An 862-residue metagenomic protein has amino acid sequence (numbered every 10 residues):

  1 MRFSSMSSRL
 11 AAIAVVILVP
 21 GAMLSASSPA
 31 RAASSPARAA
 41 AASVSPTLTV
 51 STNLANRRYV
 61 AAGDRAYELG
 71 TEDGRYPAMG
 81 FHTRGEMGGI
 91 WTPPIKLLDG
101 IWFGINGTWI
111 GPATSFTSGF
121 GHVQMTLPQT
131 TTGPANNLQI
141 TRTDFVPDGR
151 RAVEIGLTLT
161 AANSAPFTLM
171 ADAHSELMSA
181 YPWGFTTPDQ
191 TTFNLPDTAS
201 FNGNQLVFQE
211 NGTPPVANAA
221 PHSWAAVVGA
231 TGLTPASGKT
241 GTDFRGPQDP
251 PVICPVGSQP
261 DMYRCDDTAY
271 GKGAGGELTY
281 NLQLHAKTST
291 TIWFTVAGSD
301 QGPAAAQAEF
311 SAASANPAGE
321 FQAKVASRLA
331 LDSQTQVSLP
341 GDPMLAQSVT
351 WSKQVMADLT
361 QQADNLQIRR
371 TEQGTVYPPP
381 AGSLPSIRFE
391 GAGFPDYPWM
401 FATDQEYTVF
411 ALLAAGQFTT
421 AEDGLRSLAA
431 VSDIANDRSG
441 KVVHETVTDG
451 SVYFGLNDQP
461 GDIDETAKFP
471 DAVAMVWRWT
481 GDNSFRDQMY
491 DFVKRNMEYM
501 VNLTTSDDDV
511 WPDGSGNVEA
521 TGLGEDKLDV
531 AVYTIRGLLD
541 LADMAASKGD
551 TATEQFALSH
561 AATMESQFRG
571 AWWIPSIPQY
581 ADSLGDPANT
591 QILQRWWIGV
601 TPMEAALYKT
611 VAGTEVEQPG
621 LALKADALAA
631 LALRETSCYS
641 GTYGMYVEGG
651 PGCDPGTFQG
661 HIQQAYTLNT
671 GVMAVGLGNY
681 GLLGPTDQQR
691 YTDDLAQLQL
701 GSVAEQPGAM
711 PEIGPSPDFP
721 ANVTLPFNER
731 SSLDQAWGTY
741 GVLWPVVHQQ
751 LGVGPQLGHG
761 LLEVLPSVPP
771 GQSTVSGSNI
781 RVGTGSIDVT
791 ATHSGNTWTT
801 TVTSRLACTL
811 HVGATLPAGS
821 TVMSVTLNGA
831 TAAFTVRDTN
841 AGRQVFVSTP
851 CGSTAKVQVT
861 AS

Functional and structural regions predicted by a protein language model:
A40-V60, R65-Y67, L233-Q259, G302-A304 (+5 more regions): Low-complexity, Ser/Thr/Pro/Gly-enriched N-terminal "stalk/linker" regions
A42-T132, N202, V207-V256, K324-D342 (+2 more regions): An extended acidic
V44-V50, Q124, I140-V252, G276-L278 (+2 more regions): Polysaccharide-binding surfaces and accessory modules of carbohydrate-active proteins
G104-R150, T240-L278, G771-S778, V782: Extended, loop-rich substrate-binding clefts of extracytoplasmic carbohydrate-active enzymes
G111-T114, E154, A165-L169, L282-A304 (+1 more regions): Short Pro-Gly-centered flexible turn/kink motifs
T160-A161, G184-T187, T191, A199-G203 (+6 more regions): Aromatic-rich carbohydrate-recognition surfaces in CAZymes
A326-A330, A346, R438-T446, T505-A627 (+3 more regions): Catalytic cores of carbohydrate-active enzymes
T350, A552-D582, E617-G785, T792-H793 (+3 more regions): Non-catalytic carbohydrate-binding regions of carbohydrate-active enzymes
